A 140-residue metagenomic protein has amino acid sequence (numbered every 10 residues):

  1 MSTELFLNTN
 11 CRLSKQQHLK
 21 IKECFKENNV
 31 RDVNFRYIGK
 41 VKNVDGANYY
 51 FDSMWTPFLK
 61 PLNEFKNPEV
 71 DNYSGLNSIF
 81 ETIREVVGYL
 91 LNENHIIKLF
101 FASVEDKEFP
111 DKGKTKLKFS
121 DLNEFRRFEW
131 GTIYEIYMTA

Functional and structural regions predicted by a protein language model:
M1-A140: Structured alpha/beta or helical-core interaction and ligand-binding surfaces enriched in interleaved
